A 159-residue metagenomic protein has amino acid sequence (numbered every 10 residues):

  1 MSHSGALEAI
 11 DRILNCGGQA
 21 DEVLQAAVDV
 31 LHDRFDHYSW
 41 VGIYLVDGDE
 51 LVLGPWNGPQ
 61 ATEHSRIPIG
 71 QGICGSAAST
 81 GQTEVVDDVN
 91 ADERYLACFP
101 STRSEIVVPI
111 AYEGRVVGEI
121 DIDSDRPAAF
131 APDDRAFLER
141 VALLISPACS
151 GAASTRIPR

Functional and structural regions predicted by a protein language model:
M1-A61, R140, C149-R159: Intrinsically disordered, low-complexity terminal regulatory regions
Y38, V46-C98: Regulatory sensory and allosteric helical modules in signal-transduction proteins and certain transcription factors
W40, V107, E119: Short hydrophobic/aromatic beta-strand element in the GNAT-like acyltransferase core that lines or flanks the acyl-donor
S104-A111: A short, aliphatic-rich beta-strand micro-motif
A111-S124: Sensory-domain boundary capping and coupling elements
D123-V141, A148-I157: Regulatory loop-to-helix N-cap segments in sensory/regulatory domains that couple ligand/signal detection
